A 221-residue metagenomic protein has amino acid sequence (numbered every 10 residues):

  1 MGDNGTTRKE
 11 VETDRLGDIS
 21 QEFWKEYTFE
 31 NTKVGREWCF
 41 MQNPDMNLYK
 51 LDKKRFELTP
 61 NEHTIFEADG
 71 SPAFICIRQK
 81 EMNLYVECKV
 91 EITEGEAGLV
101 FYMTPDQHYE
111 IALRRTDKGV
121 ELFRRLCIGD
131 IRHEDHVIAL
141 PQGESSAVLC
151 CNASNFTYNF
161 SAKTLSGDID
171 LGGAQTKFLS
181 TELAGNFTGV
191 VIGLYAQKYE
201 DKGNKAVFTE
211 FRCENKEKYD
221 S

Functional and structural regions predicted by a protein language model:
M1-S221: Extracellular glycan-recognition regions
